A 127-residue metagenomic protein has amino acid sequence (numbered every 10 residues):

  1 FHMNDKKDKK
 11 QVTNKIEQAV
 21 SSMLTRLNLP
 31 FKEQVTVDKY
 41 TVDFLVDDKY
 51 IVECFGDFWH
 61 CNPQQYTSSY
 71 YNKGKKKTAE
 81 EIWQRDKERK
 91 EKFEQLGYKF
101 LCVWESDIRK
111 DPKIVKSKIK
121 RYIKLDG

Functional and structural regions predicted by a protein language model:
F1-G127: Nucleic-acid endo/exonuclease domains
